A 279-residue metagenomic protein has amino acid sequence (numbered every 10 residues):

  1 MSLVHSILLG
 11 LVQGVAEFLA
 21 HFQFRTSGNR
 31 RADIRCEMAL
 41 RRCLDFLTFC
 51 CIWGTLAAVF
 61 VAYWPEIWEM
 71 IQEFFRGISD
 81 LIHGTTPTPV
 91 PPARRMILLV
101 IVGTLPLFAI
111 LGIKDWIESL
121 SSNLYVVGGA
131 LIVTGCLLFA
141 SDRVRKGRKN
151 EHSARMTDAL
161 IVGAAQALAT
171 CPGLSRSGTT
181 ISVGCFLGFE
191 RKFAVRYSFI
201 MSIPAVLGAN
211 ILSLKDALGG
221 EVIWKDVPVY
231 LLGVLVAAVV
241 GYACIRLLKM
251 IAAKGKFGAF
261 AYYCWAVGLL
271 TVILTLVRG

Functional and structural regions predicted by a protein language model:
M1-G279: Multi-pass membrane proteins that catalyze or facilitate reactions on polyprenyl-/lipid-phosphate substrates and their
